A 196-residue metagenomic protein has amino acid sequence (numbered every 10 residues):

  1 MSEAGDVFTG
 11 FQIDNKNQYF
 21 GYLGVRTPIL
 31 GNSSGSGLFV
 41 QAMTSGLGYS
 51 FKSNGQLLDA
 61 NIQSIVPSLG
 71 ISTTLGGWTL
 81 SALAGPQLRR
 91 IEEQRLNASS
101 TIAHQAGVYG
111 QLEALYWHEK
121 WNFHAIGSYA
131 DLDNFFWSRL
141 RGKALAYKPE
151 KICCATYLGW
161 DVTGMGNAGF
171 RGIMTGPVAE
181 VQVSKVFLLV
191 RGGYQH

Functional and structural regions predicted by a protein language model:
M1-A4, I29-F39, T74-L80, W117-N122 (+2 more regions): Short loop/turn motifs that connect adjacent beta-strands in outer-membrane beta-barrel proteins
M1-S36, Q94, A103-V108: Outer-membrane beta-barrel initiation region
F8, G24, Q41, R141 (+1 more regions): Generic structural signal for residues positioned in beta-strands
F11, L23-I29, P67-T73, A84-P86 (+3 more regions): Residues on the lipid-exposed face of transmembrane beta-strands in outer-membrane beta-barrel proteins
I13, G37-F135, W160-F170, G192-H196: Outer-membrane pore/translocation modules
F136-H196: Outer membrane beta-barrel transmembrane domains
